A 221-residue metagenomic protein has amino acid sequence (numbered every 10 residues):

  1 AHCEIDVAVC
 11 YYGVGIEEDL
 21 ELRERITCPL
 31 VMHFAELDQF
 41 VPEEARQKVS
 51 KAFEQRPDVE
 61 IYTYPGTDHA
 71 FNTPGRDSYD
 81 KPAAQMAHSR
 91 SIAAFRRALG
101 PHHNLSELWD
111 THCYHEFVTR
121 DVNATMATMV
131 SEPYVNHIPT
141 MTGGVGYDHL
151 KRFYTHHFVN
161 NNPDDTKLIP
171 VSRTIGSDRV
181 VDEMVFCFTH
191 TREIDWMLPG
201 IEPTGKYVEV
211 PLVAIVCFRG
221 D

Functional and structural regions predicted by a protein language model:
A1-T27: Primarily recognizes the serine-hydrolase "nucleophile elbow" in alpha/beta-hydrolase and SGNH/GDSL folds
I5, C28-P29, Q55-D58: A short helix->loop->beta-strand "cap" motif at the edges of active sites that frequently abuts
Y12, F34-E36: N-terminal Rossmann-fold cofactor-binding loop
I26, V31-F34, Y64: Short beta-strand/loop motif that positions the catalytic acidic residue of the alpha/beta-hydrolase fold
E36, H69-N72, R76-G220: C-terminal and inter-domain tail/linker signature
L37-V41: Acidic catalytic loop of the alpha/beta-hydrolase fold
P42-A52: Short alpha-helix in the alpha/beta-hydrolase fold that links the catalytic acid
F53-N72: Catalytic histidine neighborhood in serine/cysteine hydrolases with alpha/beta-hydrolase-type architecture
